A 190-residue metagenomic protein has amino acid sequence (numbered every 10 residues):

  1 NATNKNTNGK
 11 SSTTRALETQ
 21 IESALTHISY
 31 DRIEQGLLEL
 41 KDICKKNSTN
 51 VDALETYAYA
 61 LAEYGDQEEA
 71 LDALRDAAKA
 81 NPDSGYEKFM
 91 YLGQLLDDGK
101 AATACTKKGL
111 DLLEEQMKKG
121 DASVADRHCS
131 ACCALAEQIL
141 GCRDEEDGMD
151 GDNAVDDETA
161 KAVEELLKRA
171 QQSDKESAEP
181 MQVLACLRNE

Functional and structural regions predicted by a protein language model:
R15-I21, V51-D52, D83-K100, L110 (+2 more regions): Amphipathic alpha-helical repeat scaffolds of TPR domains
R15-K46, E63, C133-G141, E145: Alpha-helical segment of the N-proximal tetratricopeptide repeat
H27, E39, L54-L61, A73 (+5 more regions): TPR/Sel1-like alpha-solenoid repeat signature
R32, D66, D98-A101, C105 (+1 more regions): Residues in the short coil linking paired helices within alpha-helical repeat scaffolds
D42-I43, D76-A77, G109, R169-A170: Canonical positions in the second alpha-helix
D42-Q67, S84-Y86, S177: Short, charge-rich amphipathic alpha-helical segments embedded in non-transmembrane helical bundles/solenoids
K46, A80-N81, L112, Q116 (+1 more regions): Structural marker of alpha-solenoid helical repeat scaffolds
